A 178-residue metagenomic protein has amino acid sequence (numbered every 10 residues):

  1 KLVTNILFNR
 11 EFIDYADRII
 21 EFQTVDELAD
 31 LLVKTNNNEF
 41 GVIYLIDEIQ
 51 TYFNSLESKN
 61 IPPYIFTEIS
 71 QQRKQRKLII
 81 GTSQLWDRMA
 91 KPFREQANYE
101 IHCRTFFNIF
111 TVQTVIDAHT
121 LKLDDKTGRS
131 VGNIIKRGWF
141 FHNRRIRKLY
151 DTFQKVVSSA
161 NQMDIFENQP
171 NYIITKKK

Functional and structural regions predicted by a protein language model:
K1-L32: Conserved P-loop
L2, V42, N98: Conserved acidic residues
F8, F12, F22, F40 (+7 more regions): Phenylalanine-focused residue identity feature
N9, E21, L28, N60-P63 (+4 more regions): Alpha-helix initiation/capping motif
L32-G41: Short basic/glycine-enriched coil/helix segment immediately N-terminal to the Walker B
L45-I46: Hydrophobic residues in beta-strands of the RecA-like P-loop NTPase core, especially within AAA+ ATPase
I49-G132: Replace "adjacent to P-loop NTPase cores in ATP/GTP-dependent enzymes" with "adjacent to NTP-binding cores
Y99-I101, T114-K178: Conserved P-loop NTPase motor module
